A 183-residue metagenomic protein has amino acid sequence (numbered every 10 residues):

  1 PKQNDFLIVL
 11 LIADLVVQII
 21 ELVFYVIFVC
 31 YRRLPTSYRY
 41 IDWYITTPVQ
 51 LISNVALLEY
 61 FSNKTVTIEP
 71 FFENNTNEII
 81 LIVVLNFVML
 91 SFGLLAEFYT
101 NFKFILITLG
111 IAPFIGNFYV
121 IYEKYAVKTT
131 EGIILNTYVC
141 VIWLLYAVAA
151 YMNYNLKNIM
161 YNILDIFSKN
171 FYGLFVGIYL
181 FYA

Functional and structural regions predicted by a protein language model:
P1-D42, T47-A183: Polytopic alpha-helical membrane-helix bundles and their juxtamembrane interface segments in multi-pass membrane
